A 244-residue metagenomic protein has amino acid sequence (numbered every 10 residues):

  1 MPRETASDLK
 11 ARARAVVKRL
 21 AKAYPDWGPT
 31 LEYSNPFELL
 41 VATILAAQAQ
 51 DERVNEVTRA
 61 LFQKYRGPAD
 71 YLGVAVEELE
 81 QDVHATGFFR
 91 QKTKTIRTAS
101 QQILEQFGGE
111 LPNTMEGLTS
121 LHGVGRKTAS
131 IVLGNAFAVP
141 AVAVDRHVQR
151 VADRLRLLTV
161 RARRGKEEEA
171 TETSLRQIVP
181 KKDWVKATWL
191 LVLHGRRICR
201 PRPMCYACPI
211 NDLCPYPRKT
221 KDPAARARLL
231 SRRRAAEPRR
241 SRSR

Functional and structural regions predicted by a protein language model:
P2-L230, R234: Catalytic cores of DNA base-excision repair glycosylases
P238-R244: Long, low-complexity, intrinsically disordered segments
